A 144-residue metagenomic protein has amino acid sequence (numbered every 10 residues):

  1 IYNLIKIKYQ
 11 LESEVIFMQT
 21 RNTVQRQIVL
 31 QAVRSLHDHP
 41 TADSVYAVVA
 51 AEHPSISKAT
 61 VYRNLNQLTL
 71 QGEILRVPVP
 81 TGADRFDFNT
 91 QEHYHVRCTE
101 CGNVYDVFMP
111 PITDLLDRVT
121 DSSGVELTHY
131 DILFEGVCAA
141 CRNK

Functional and structural regions predicted by a protein language model:
Y2, K6-Q31: Short alpha-helical segments that sit at the start of domains
Q31-R34, A47: Long C-terminal interaction/binding lobes of large macromolecular proteins
S35-T41: Short capping segments at the starts of secondary-structure elements
S44-P54: DNA-recognition alpha helix
S57-K58: Short coil turns linking two alpha-helices in DNA-binding domains
V61-Q71: Basic amphipathic alpha-helical segments that dock to polyanions
E73-R76, P80-K144: Non-DNA-binding regulatory cores of transcription-related proteins, predominantly C-terminal effector-binding
